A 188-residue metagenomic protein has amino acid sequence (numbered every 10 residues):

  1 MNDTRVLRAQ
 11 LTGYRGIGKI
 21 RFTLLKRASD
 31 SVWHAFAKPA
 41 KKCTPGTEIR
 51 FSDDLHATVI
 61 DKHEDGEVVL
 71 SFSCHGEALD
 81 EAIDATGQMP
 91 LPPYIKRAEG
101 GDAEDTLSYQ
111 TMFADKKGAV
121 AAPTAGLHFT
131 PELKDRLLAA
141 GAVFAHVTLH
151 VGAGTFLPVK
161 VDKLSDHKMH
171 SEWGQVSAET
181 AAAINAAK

Functional and structural regions predicted by a protein language model:
M1-K188: Surface-exposed, charge/polar-rich loops and edge strands
